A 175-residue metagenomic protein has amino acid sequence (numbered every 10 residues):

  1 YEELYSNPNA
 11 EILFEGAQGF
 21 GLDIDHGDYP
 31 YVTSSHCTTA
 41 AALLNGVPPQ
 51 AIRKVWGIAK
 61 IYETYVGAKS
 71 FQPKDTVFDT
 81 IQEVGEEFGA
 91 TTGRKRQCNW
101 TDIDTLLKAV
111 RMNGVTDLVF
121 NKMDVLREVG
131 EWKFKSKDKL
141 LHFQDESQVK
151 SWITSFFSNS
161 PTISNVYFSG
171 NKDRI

Functional and structural regions predicted by a protein language model:
Y1-I175: Non-transmembrane, aqueous-exposed alpha-helical and coiled segments at domain scale
